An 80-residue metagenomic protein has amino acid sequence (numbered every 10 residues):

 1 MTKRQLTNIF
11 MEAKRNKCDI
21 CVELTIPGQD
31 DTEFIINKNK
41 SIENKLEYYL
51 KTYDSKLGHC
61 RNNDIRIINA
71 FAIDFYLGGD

Functional and structural regions predicted by a protein language model:
M1-E12: Charged, amphipathic alpha-helical segments
C18-G79: Acidic, low-complexity, intrinsically disordered interaction modules
